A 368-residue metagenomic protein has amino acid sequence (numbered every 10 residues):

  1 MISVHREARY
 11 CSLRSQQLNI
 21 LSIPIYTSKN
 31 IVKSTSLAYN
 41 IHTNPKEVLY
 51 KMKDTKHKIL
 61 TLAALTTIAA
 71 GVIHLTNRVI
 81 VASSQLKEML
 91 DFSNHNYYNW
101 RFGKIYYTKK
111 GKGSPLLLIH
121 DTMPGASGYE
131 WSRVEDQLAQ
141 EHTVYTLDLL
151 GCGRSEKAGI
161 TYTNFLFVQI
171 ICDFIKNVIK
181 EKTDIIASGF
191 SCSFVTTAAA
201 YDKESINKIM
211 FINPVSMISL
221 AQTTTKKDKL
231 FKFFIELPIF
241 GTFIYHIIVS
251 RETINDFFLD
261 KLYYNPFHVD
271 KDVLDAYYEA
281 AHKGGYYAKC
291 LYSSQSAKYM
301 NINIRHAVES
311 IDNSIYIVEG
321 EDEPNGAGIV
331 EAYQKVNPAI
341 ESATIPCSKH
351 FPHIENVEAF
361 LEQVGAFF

Functional and structural regions predicted by a protein language model:
D54-V79: Hydrophobic alpha-helical topogenic segments used for membrane insertion/localization
N99-K110: A short loop-to-beta-strand scaffold at the N-terminal edge of the catalytic core in hydrolase folds
T108-R154: Conserved HGGG/HGGXW glycine-rich cap/lid loop of the alpha/beta-hydrolase fold
T146-I186, L361-E362: Active-site loop/oxyanion-hole signature of alpha/beta-hydrolase fold enzymes
K180-T224: Conserved hydrolase catalytic core segment
A221, H246-A307: Conserved alpha/beta-hydrolase catalytic His-Asp/Glu region
S310-S348: Conserved loop-alpha-helix segment in the C-terminal half of the alpha/beta-hydrolase fold that carries the catalytic
S348-L361: Catalytic histidine-centered segment of alpha/beta-hydrolase-like enzymes
